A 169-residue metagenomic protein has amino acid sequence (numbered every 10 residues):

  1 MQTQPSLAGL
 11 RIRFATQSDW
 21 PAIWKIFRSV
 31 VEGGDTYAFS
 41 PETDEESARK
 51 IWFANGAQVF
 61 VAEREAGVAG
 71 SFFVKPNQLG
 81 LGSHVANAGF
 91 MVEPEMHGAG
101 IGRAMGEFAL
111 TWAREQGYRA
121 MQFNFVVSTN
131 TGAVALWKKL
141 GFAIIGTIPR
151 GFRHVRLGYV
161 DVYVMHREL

Functional and structural regions predicted by a protein language model:
R11-I23: A short beta-loop-alpha structural element at the N-terminal edge of CoA-dependent acyl/N-acetyltransferase catalytic
F14-Q17, T36-E95, G106-E107, W112 (+1 more regions): Acetyl-CoA-dependent GNAT
W24-P41: Helix-loop element at the rim of GNAT/NAT acetyltransferase active sites that forms part of the acceptor-substrate
A57, V160-V164: Short hydrophobic/aromatic beta-strand or adjacent loop that forms the aromatic wall/cage of a ligand/substrate-binding
F90-E95, A99, V127-T129: Active-site acidic-Proline motif in GNAT/NAT acetyltransferases
G98-E115, A135-K139: Conserved acetyl-CoA-binding loop-helix of GNAT-fold acetyltransferases
A113-F125: Conserved GNAT acetyl-CoA-binding A-motif
Q122-V126, K138-V160: Conserved catalytic-core motifs of GNAT/GCN5-like acyltransferases
